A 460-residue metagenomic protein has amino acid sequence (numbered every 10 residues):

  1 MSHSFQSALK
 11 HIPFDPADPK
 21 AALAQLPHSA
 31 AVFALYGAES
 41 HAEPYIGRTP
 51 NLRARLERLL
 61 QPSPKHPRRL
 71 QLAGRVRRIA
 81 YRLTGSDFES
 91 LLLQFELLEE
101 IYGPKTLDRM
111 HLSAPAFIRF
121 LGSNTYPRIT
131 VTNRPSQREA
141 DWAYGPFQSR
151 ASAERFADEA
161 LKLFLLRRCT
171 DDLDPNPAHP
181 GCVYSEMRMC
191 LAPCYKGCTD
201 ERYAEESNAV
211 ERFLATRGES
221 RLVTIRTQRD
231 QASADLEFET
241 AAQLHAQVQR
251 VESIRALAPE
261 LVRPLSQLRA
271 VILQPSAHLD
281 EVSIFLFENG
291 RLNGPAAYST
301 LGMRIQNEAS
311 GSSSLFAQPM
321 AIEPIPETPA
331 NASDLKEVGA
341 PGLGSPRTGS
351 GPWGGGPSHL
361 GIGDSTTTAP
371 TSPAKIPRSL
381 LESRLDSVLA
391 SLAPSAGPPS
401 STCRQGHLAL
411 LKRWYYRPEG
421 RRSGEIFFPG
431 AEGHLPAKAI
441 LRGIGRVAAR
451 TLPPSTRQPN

Functional and structural regions predicted by a protein language model:
M1-G342, W353, P357-N460: Conserved catalytic/ligand-binding micro-motifs in nucleotide and anionic cofactor chemistry
